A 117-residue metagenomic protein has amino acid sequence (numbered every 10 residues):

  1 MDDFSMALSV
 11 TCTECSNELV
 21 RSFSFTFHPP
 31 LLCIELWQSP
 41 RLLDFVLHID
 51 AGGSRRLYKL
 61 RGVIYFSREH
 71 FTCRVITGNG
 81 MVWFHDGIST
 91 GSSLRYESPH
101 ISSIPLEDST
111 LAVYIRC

Functional and structural regions predicted by a protein language model:
M1-C117: UBL (ubiquitin/ubiquitin-like) substrate-recognition surfaces within cysteine isopeptidase catalytic folds
